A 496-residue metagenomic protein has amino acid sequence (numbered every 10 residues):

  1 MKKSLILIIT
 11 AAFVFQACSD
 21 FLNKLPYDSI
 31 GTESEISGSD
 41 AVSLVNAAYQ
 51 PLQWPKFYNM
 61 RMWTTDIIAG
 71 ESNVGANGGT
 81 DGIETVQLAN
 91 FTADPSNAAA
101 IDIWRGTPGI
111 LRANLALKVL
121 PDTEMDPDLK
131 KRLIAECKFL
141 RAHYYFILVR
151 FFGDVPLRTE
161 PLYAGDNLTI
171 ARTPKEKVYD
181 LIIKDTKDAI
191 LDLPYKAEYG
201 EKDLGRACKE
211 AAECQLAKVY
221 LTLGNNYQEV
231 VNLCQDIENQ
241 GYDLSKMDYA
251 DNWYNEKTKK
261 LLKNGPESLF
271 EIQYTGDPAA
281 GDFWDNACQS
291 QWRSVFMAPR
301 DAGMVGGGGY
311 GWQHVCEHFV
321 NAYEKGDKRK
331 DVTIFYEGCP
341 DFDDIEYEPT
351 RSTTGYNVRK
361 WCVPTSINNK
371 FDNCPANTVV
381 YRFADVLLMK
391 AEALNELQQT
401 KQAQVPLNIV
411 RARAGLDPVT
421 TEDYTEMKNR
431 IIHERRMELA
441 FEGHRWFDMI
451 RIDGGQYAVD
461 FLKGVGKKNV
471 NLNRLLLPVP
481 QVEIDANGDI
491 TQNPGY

Functional and structural regions predicted by a protein language model:
C18-T65, I484-Y496: Membrane-proximal, proline-rich intrinsically disordered regions
G38, V42-P55, G78-F152, I170-D180 (+4 more regions): Conserved, well-structured interaction surfaces
G82, Q87-T92, H318-F383: Flexible, polar/acidic helix-loop-strand segments at domain edges
I147-F151, P156, A197, T222-N225 (+1 more regions): Short coil/turn linking the two alpha-helices of tandem helical-hairpin repeats
K218-G224, C234-F319: Polar, glycine-rich mid-to-C-terminal structural blocks that act as macromolecule-binding/assembly scaffolds
